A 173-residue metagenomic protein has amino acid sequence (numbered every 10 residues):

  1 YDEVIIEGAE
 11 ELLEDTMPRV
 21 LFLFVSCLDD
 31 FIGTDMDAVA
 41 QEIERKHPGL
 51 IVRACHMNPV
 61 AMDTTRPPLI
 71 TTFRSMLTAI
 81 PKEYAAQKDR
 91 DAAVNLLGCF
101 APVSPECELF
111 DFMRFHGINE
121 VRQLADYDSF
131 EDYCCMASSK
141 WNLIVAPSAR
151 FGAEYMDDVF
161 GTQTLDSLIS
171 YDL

Functional and structural regions predicted by a protein language model:
Y1-L173: An N-terminal assembly and electron-transfer interface module characteristic of large anaerobic redox and radical
